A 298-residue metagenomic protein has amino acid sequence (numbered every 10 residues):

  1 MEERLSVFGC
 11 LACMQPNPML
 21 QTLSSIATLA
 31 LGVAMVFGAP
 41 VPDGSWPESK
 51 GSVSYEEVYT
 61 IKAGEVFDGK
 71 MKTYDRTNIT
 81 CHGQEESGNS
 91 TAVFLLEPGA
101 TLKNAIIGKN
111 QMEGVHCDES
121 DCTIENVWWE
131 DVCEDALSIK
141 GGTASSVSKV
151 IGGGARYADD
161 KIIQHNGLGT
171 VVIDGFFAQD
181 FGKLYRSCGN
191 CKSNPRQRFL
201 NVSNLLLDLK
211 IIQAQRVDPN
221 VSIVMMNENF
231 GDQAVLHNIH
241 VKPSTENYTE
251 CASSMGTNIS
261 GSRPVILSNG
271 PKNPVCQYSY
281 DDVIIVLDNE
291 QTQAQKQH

Functional and structural regions predicted by a protein language model:
M1-P40: Fungal secretory targeting signals
E2, L20-T22, E113, E134-D135 (+1 more regions): Poly-acidic low-complexity segments
L31-V33, P98, G141: Non-catalytic surface loops within mature trypsin-like serine protease
V41-Y55, Y59, V66, M71-E86 (+2 more regions): Extracellular beta-rich repeat passengers
E65-F67, M71-K72, T77-I79, G88-A92 (+1 more regions): LRR N-terminal entry segment and analogous cap-like coil->beta motifs
